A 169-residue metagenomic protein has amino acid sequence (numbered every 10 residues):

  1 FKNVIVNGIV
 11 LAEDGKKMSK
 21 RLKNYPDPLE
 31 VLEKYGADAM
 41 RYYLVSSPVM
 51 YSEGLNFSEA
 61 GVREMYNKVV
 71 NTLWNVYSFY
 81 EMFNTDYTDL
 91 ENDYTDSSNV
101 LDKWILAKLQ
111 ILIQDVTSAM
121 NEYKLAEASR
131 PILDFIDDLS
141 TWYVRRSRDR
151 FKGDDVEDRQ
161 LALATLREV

Functional and structural regions predicted by a protein language model:
F1-V169: Long, charged, mostly alpha-helical binding arms that flank functional sites
